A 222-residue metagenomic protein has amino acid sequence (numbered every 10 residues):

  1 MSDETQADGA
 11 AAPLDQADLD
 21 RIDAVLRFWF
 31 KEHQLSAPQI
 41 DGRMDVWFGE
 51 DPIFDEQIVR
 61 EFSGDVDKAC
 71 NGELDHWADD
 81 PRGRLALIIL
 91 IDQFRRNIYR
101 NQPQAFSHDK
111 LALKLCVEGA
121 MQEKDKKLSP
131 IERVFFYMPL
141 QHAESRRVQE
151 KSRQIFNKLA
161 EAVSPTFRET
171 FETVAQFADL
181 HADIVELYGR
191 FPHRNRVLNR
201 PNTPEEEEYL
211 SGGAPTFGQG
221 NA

Functional and structural regions predicted by a protein language model:
S2-Q102, F106-A222: Intrinsically disordered, low-complexity activation-like regions
